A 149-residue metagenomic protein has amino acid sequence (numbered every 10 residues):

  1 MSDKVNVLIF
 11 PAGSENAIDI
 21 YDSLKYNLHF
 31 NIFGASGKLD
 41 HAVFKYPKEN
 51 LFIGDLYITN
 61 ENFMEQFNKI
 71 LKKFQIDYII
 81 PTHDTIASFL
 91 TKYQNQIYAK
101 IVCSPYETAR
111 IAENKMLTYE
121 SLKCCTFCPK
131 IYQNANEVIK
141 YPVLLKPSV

Functional and structural regions predicted by a protein language model:
M1-P105: ATP-binding N-terminal substructure of ATP-dependent carboxylate-amine bond-forming enzymes
A109-V149: Active-site nucleotide/adenylate-binding loops and adjacent lid/helix of ATP-dependent enzymes
